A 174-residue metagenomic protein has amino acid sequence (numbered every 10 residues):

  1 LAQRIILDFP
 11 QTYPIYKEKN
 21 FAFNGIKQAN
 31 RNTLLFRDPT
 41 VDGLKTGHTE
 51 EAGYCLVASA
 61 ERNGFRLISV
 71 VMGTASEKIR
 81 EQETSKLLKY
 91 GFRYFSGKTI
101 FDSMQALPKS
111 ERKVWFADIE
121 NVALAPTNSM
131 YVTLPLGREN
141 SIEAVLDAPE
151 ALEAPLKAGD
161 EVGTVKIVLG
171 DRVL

Functional and structural regions predicted by a protein language model:
A2-L174: Domain-terminus/edge residues, biased toward the C-terminal soluble/receptor-binding domains of extracytoplasmic
